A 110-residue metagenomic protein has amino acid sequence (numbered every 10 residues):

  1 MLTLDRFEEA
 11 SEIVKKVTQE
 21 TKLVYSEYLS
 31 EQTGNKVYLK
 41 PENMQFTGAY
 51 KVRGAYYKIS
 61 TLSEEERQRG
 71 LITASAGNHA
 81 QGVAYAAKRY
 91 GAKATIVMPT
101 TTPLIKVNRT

Functional and structural regions predicted by a protein language model:
M1-T110: PLP-dependent amino-acid enzyme catalytic core
